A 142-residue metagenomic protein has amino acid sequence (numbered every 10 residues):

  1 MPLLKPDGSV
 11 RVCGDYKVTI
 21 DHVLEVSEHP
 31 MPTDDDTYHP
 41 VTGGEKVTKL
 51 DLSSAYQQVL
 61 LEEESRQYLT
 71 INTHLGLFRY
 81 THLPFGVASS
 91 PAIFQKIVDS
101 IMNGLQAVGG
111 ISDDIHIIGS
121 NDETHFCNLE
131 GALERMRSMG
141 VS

Functional and structural regions predicted by a protein language model:
M1-S142: Retroelement reverse transcriptase polymerase core
